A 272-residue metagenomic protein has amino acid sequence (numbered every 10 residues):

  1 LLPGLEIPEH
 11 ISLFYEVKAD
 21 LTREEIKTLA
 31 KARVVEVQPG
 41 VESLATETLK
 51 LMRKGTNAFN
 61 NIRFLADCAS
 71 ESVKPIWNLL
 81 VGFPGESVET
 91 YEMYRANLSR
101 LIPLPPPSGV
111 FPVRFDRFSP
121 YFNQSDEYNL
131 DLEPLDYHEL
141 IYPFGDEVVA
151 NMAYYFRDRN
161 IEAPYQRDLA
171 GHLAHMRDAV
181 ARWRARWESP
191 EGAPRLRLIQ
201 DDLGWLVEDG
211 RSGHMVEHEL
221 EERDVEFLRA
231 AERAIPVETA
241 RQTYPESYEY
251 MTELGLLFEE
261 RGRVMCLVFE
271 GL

Functional and structural regions predicted by a protein language model:
L1-I76, V81-E89, M93, S99-P112 (+1 more regions): Conserved SAM/AdoMet-binding glycine-rich loop
L2-E6, L98-P105, V180-E188, A231 (+1 more regions): Hydrophobic, Leu/Ile/Phe/Ala-enriched alpha-helical segments that form helix-helix packing faces
E16, T48, H214, F227-L228: A general structural-boundary detector
T28-L29, M52, T90, Y128-L130 (+2 more regions): Surface-exposed beta-strand edges and their flanking turn/coil or helix-capping segments
S87, R117, P134, C266-E270: A sequence-level detector of short, solvent-exposed, charge-rich linear segments
E92-L220, D224: C-terminal accessory regions of radical SAM enzymes
E217-L272: Long, charge-rich, low-complexity alpha-helical segments
